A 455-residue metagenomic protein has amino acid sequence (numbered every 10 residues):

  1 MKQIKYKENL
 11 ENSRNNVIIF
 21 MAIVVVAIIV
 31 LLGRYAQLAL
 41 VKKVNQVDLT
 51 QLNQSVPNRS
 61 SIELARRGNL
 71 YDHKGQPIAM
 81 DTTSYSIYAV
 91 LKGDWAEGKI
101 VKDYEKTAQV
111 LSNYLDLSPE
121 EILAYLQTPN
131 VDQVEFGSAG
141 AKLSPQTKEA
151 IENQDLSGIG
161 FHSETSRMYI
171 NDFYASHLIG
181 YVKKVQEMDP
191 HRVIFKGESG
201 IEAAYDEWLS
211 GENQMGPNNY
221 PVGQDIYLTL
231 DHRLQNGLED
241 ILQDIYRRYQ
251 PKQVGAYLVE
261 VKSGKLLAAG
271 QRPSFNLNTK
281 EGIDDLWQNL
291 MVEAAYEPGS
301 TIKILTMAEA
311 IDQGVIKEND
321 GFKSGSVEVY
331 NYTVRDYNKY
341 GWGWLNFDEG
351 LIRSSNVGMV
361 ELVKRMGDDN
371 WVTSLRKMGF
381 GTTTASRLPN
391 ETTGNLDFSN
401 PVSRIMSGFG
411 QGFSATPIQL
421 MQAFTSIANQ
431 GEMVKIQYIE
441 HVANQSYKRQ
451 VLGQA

Functional and structural regions predicted by a protein language model:
M1-N278, D369-G379: Periplasmic/cell-envelope proteins involved in peptidoglycan metabolism and beta-lactam response
A79, V254-S300, L305-A455: Beta-lactam-recognizing serine transpeptidase/beta-lactamase-like catalytic domain environment
